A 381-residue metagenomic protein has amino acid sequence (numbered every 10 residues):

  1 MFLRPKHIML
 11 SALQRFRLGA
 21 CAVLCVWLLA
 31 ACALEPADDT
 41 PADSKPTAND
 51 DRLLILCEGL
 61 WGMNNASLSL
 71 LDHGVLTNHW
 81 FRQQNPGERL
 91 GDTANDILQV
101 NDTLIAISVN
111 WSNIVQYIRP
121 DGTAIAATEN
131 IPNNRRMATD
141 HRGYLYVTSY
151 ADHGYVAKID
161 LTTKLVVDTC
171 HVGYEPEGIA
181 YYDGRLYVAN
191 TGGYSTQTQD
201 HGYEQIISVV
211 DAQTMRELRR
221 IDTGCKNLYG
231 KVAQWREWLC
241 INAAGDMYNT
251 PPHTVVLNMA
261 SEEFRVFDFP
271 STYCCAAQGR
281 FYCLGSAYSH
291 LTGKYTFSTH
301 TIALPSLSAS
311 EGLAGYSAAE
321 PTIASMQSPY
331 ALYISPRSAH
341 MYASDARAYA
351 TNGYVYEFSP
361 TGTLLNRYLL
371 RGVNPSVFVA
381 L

Functional and structural regions predicted by a protein language model:
F2-C21: Bacterial N-terminal signal peptides that target proteins for export
C21-A22, A48: A generic structural signal for short, non-catalytic loop/turn and secondary-structure boundary residues
L28-A31: C-terminal motif of bacterial Sec signal peptides marking the signal peptidase cleavage site
A33-L381: Predominantly soluble domains enriched in secretory-pathway, periplasmic, or organellar proteins
